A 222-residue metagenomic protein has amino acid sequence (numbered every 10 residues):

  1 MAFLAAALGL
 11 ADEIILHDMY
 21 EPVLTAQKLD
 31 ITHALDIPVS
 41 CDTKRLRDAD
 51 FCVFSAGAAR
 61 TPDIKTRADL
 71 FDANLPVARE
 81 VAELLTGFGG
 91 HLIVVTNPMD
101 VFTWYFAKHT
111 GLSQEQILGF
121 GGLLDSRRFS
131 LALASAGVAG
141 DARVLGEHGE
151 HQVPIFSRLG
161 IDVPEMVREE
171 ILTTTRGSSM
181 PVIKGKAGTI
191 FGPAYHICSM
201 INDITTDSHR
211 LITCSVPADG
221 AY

Functional and structural regions predicted by a protein language model:
A2-F3, A82: Generic hydrophobic/aromatic pocket-lining and core-packing "Φ" positions
A7-E13, G111-Q114: Conserved S-adenosyl-L-methionine
E13-D50, T61-I64: Conserved N-terminal Rossmann-fold NAD(P) cofactor-binding segment
C52-F54, V94-V95: Redox-cofactor binding/interface segments in oxidoreductases and associated redox assembly factors
A56-A59: Conserved NAD(P)H cofactor-binding loop of Rossmann-fold oxidoreductase domains
P62-E115: Rossmann-fold NAD(P)-binding glycine/threonine-rich loop
V94-D162: Rossmann-fold dinucleotide-binding core
A134-Y222: Long, compositionally biased stretches enriched for glycine and/or charged residues
